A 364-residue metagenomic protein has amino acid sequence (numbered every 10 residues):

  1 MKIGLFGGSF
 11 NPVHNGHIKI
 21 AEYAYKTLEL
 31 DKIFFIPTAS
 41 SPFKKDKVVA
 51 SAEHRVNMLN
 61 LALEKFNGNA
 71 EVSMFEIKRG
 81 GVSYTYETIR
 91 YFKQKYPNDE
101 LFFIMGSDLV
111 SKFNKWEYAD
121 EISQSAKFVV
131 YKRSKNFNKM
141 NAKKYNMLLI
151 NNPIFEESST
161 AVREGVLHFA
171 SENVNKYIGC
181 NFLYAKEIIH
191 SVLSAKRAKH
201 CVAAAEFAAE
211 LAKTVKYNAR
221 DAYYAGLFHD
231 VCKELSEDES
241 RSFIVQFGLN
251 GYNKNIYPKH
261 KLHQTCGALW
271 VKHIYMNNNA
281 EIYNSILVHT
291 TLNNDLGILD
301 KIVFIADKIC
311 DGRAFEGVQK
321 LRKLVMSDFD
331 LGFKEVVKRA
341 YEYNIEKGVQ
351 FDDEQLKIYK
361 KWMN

Functional and structural regions predicted by a protein language model:
M1-K186, K259, A268, K272-M276: Nucleotidyltransferase catalytic core that binds NTPs
H14-H17, F43, H200, H229 (+2 more regions): Histidine-centered active-site/metal-ligand motif
E157-G165, V318-L321, V336-Y343: Short helix/strand-capping connector loops at secondary-structure junctions
L167-I188, E342-N364: Charged phosphate-binding loop/patch that engages nucleotide di/tri-phosphates or the phosphate backbone of nucleic
H190-S191, A209, T214-K334: Divalent metal-dependent catalytic cores for phosphoryl transfer on phosphate-bearing substrates
R197: All-alpha helical catalytic cores of prenyl diphosphate-utilizing isoprenoid enzymes
S327-F351: Long, amphipathic alpha-helical surface segments
